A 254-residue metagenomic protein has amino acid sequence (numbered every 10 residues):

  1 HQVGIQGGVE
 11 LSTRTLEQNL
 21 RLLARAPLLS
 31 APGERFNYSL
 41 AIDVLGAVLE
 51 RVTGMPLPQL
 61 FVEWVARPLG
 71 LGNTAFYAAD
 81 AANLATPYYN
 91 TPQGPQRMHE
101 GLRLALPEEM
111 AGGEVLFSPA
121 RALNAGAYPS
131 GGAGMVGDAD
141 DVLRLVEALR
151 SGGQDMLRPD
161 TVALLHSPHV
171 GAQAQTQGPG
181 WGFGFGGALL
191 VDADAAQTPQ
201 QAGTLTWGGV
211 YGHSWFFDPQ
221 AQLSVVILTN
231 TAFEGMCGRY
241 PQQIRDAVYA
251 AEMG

Functional and structural regions predicted by a protein language model:
H1-P199: Short, surface-exposed loop or secondary-structure junction motifs that flank catalytic or metal-binding residues
S30, F217-P219: Extracellular/periplasmic catalytic domains that process cell-envelope and extracellular macromolecules
I42-D43, T231-F233: Solvent-exposed loop/turn segments at secondary-structure junctions within structured extracellular/periplasmic domains
G186, S214-F216: Short, surface-exposed charged micro-motifs
P199-L205: Short, hydrophobic/aromatic-rich segments at coil-to-beta transitions
G209-Y211: Short, small/polar residue-rich loop motifs at catalytic or cofactor-binding pockets
W215, Q222-T231: Short, well-ordered beta-strand elements
A232-G254: Generic C-terminus detector
